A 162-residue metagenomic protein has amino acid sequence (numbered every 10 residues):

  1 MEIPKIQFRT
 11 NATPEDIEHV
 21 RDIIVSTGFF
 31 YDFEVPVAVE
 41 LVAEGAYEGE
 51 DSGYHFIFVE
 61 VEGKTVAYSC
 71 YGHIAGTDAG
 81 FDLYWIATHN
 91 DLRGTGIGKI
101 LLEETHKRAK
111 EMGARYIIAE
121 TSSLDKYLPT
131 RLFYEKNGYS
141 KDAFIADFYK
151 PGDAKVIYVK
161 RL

Functional and structural regions predicted by a protein language model:
M1-P4: Basic/polar N-terminal segments that are highly enriched at the extreme N-terminus, encompassing both cleavable
I6-Y84, H89-D91, L102-E103, R108 (+3 more regions): Acetyl-CoA-dependent GNAT
Y54, D153-I157: Short hydrophobic/aromatic beta-strand or adjacent loop that forms the aromatic wall/cage of a ligand/substrate-binding
G94: Glycine-rich ATP-lid loops
A109-S122: Conserved GNAT acetyl-CoA-binding A-motif
A119-T130, F148-G152: Conserved beta-strand-loop-alpha-helix junction that forms the acyl-donor binding cleft
F133-Y134, Y139: Conserved active-site tyrosine of GNAT-family acetyltransferases
